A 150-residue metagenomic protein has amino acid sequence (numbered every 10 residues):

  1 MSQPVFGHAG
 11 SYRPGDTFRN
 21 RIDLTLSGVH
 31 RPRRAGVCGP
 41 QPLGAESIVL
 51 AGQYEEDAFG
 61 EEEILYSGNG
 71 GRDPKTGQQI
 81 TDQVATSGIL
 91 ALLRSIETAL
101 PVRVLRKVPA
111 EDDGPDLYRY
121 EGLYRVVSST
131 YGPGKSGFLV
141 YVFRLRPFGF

Functional and structural regions predicted by a protein language model:
S2-R119: Acidic, glycine-rich low-complexity segments with interspersed aromatic residues
D113-F150: Compact mixed alphabeta submodule
